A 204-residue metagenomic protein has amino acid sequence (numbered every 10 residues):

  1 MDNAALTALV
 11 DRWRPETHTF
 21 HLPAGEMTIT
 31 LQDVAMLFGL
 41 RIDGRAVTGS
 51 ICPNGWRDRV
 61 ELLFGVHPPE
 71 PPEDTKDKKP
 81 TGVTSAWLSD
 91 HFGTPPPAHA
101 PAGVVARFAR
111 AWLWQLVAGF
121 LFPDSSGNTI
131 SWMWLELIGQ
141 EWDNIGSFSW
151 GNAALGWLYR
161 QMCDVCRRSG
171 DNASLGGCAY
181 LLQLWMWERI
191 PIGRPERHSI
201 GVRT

Functional and structural regions predicted by a protein language model:
M1-Y159: N-terminal leader regions that mediate targeting or early regulatory function
M133-T204: Alpha-helical bundle/repeat cores within regulatory domains of eukaryotic proteins
